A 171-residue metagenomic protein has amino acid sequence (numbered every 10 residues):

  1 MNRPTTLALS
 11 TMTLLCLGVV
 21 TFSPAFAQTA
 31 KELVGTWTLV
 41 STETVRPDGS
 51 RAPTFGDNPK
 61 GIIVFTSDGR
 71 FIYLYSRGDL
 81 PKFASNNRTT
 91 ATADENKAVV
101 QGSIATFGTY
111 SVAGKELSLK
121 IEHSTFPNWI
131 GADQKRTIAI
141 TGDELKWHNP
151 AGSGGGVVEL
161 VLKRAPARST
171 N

Functional and structural regions predicted by a protein language model:
M1-T6: Positively charged n-region of N-terminal signal peptides that target proteins for export
L9-L14, V20-N171: Lipid interaction determinants
